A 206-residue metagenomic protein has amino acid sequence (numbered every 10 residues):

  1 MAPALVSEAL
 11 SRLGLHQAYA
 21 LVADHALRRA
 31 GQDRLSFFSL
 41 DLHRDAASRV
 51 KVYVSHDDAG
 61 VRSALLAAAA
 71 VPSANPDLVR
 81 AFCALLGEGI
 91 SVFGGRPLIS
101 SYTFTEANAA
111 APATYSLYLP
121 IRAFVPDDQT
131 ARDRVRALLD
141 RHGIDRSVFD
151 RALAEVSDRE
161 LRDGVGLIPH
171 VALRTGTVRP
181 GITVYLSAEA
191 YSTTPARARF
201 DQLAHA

Functional and structural regions predicted by a protein language model:
M1-L15, Y19-K51, S55-D57, A70: Extended, well-ordered protein cores
R49-A206: C-terminal structured domains
